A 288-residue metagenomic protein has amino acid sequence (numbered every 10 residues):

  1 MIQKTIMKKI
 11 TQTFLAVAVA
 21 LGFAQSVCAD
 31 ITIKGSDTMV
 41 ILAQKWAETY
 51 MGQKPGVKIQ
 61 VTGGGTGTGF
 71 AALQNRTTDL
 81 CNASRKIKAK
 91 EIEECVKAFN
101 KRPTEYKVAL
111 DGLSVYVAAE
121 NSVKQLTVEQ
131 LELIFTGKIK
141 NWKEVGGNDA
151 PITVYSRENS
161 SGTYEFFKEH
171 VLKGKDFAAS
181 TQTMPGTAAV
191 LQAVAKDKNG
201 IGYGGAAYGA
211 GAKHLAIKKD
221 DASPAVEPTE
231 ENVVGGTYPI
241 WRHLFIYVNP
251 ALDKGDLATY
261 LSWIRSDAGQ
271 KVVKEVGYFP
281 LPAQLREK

Functional and structural regions predicted by a protein language model:
M1-K9: N-terminal secretory signal peptides that target proteins for export/translocation
I6, T13, F23-A29: Sec/Tat signal peptide C-region and signal peptidase I cleavage site
K8, Q12, A16, Q284-K288: Generic C-terminal helix-cap and adjacent flexible tail
C28-K288: Exported/periplasmic ABC-transporter solute-binding proteins
